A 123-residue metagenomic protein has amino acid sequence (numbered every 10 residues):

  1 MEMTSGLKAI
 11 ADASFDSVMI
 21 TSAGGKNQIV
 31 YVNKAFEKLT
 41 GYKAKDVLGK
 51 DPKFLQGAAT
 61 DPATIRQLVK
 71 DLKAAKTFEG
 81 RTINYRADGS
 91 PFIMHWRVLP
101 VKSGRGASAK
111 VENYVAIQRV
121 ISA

Functional and structural regions predicted by a protein language model:
E2-K26, Y31-K34: Sensory modules in modular signal-transduction proteins
A23, I83-G89, I93, K102-R105: PAS-family sensory domains
F36-V47: PAS/PAS-like sensory domain cap-loop motif
L48-A59: PAS-family sensory/regulatory domains
A58-K73: PAS/Per-ARNT-Sim sensory domains
T77, P91-H95, N113: Beta-strand residues that line the small-molecule/cofactor-binding core of sensory signal-transduction domains
W96-V98, Q118: Sensory-domain boundary capping and coupling elements
S108-A123: PAS-family sensory domains
